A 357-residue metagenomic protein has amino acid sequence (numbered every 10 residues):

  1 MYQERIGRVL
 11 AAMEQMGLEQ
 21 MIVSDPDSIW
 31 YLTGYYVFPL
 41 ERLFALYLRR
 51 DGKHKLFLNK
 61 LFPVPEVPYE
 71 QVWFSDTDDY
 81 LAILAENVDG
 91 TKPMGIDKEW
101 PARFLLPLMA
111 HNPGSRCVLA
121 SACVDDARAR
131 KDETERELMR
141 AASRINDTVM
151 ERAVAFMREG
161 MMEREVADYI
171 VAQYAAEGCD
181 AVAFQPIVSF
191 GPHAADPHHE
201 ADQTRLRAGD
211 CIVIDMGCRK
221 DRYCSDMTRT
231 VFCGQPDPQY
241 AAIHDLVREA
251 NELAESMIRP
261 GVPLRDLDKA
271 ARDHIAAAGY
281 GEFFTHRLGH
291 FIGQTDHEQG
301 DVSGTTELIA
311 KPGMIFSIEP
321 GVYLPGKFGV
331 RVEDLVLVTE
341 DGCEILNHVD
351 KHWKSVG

Functional and structural regions predicted by a protein language model:
M1-G357: Active-site neighborhoods and metal-handling regions in enzymes and metal-associated proteins
